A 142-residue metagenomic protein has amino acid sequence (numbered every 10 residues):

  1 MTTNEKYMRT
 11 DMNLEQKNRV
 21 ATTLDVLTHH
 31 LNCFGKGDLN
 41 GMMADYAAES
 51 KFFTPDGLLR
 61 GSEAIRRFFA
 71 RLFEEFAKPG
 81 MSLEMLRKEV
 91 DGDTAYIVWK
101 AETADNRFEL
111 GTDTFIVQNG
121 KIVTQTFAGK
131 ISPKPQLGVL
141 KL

Functional and structural regions predicted by a protein language model:
M1-A44, A48, L140-L142: Short, low-complexity N-terminal intrinsically disordered segments enriched in polar/charged residues
T2-R19, F53, R66-L142: A beta-strand edge to alpha-helix "cap/lid" segment located at domain peripheries
G57: Flexible loop/hinge segments that line or gate small-molecule binding clefts
G61: Short, conserved phosphate/pyrophosphate- and ester-handling motifs at nucleotide-, phospho-/glycolipid
